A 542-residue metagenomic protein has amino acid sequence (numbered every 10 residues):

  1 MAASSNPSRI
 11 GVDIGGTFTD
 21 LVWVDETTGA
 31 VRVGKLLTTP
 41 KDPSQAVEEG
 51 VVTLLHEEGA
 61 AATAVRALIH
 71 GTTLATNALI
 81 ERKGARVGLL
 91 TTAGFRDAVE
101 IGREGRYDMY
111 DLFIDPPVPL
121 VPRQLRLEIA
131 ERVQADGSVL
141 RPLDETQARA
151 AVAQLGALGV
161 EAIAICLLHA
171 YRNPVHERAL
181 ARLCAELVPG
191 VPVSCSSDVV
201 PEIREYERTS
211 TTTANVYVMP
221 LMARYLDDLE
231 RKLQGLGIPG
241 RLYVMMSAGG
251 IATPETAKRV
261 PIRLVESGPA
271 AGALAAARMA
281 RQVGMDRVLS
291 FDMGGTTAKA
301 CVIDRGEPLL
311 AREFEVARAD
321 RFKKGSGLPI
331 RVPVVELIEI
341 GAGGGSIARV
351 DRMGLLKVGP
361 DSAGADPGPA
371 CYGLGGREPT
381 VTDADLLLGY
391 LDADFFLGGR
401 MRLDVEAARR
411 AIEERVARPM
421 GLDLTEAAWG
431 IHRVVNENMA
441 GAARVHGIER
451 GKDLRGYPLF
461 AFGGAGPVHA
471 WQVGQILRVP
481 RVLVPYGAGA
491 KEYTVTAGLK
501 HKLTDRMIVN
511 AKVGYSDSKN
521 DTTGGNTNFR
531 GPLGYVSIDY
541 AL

Functional and structural regions predicted by a protein language model:
M1-A488: N-terminally biased helix-coil "hinge/interface" segments that flank
Q475, H501-A511, L542: Repeated loop/turn-to-beta-strand initiation elements of outer-membrane beta-barrel proteins
G489-E492, G525-P532: Replace "Gram-negative outer membrane beta-barrel proteins" with "bacterial and organellar outer membrane beta-barrel
A490, G514-S516, A541: Outer-membrane beta-barrel pore domains and translocons
T494-T496, Y535: Membrane-embedded beta-strand positions in outer-membrane beta-barrel channels/transporters
K512-N526: Low-complexity, intrinsically disordered Gly/Pro/Thr-rich segments
F529-L542: Outer-membrane beta-barrel "beta-signal"
